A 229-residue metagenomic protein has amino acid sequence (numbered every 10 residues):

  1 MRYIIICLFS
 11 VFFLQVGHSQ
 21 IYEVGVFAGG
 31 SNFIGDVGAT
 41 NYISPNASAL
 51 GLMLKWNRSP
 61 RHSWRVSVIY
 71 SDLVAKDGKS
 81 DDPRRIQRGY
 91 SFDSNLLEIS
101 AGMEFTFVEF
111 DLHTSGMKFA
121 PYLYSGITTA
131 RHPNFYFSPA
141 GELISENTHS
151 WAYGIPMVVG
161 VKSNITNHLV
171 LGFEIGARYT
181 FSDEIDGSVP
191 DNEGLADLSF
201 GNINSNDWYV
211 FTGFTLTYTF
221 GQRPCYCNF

Functional and structural regions predicted by a protein language model:
H18-I21, P60-R61, E109-F119, I165-H168 (+1 more regions): Short loop/turn motifs that connect adjacent beta-strands in outer-membrane beta-barrel proteins
H18-N57, N134, F211-P224: Short glycine/proline- and aromatic-enriched beta-strand/turn motifs that initiate or cap beta-hairpins
Q20, S44-S48, N95-I99, M117-F119 (+2 more regions): Residues that define the transmembrane beta-barrel architecture of outer-membrane proteins
Y22-V26, W64-V66, I99-A101, F119-I127 (+3 more regions): Transmembrane beta-strands of outer-membrane beta-barrel proteins
I34-T40, R84-F92, G141-N147, S199-N202: Extracellular loop and loop/strand-boundary signature of outer-membrane beta-barrel proteins
W56, F105-F107, V161-S163, Y218: Residue-level signature of outer-membrane beta-barrel architecture
P60-H62, V66-P139: Gram-negative (and chloroplast) outer-membrane scaffold detector with strong preference for beta-barrel transmembrane
G78, I165-F229: Predominantly the C-terminal beta-signal and adjacent terminal strand-loop region of outer-membrane beta-barrel
